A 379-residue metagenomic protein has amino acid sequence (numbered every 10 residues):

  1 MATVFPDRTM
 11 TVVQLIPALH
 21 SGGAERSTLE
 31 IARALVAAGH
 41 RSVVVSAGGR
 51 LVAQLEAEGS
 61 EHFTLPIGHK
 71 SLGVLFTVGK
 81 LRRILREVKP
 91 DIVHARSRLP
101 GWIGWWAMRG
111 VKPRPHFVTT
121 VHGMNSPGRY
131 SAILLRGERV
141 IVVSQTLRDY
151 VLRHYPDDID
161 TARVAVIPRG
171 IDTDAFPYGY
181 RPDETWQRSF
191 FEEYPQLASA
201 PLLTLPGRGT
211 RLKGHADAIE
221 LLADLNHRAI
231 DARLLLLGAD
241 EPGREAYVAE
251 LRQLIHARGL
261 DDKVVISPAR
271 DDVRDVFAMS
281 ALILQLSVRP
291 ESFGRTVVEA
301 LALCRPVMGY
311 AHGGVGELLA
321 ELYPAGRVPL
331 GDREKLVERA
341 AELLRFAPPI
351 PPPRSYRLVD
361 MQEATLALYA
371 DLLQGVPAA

Functional and structural regions predicted by a protein language model:
V13, Q196-K213, I219-L222: Conserved donor-binding/catalytic core segment of Leloir-type glycosyltransferases
A95-G101, V121: Short His-centered aromatic/hydrophobic patch
R109-Q145, D158: A conserved, positively charged/aromatic
E138-F176: A short, active-site helix/loop in glycosyltransferases that binds the activated sugar's phosphate group
A175-R181, R345-P377: A charged, aromatic-enriched C-terminal amphipathic alpha-helix characteristic of glycosyltransferases across folds
G243-V248, D261-R270, V276: Active-site donor-binding acidic/aromatic loop of nucleotide-activated sugar and phosphosugar transferases involved
P306-G309: Short hydrophobic beta-strand element within catalytic cores of glycosyltransferases and related nucleotide-activated
E321-E334, A341-F346: Conserved acidic donor-binding segment of nucleotide-sugar-dependent glycosyltransferases
